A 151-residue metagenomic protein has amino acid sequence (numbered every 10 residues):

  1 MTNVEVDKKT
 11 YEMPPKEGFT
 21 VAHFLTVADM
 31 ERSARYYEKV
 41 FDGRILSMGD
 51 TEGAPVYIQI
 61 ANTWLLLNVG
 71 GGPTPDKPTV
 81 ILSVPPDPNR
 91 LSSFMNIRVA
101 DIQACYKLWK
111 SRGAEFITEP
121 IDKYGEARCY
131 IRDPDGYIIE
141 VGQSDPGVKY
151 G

Functional and structural regions predicted by a protein language model:
T2-A22, R44-I97, A104-R132, S144-G151: Vicinal oxygen chelate
R32-S33, D101, C105: Short phosphate-engaging motifs
S33-E38, W109, G136: Conserved active-site tyrosine of GNAT-family acetyltransferases
E140-V141: Short glycine-/small-residue motifs
